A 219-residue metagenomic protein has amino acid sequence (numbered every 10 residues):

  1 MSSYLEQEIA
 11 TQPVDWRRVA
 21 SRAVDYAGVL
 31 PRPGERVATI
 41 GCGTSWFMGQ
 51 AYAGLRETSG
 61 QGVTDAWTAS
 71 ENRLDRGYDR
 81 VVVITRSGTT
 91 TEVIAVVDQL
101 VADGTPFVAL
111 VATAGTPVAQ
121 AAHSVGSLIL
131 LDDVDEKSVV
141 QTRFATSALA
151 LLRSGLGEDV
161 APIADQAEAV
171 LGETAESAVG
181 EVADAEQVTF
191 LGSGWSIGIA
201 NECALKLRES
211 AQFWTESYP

Functional and structural regions predicted by a protein language model:
Q7-R36, S127, D132-P219: Active-site phosphate/pyrophosphate-binding segments
P31-A164, S193, C203: Glycine-rich phosphate-binding loops that contact phosphosugars or nucleotide phosphates
